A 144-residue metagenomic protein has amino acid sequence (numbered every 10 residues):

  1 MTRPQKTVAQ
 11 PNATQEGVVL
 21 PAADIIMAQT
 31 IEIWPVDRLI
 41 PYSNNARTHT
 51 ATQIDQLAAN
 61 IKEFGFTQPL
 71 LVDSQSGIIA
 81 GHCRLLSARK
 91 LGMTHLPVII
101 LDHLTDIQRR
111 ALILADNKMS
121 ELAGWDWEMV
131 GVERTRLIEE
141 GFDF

Functional and structural regions predicted by a protein language model:
M1-F144: Short, charged/polar connector segments at secondary-structure boundaries
